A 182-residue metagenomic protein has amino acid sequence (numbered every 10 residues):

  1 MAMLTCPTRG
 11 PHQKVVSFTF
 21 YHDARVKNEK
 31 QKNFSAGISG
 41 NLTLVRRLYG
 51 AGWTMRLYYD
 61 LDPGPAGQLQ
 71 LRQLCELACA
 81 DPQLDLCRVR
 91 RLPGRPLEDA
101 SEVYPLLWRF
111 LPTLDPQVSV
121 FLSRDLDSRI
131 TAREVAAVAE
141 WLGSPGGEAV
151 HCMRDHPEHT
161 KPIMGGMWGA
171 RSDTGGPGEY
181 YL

Functional and structural regions predicted by a protein language model:
M1-P96: N-terminal anchoring/stem segment of glycosyltransferases
H12, N28, E102-Y104, P162: Generic detection of intrinsically disordered/low-complexity segments and helix-coil linkers/edges
T19, L57, G166-W168, L182: Charged, low-complexity surface segments at secondary-structure and domain boundaries
K30-F34, E102, I130: Residue-level preference for long, well-ordered alpha-helices that form the structural scaffold of enzyme catalytic
Q70-Q73, G176-Y180: Exposed alpha-helical structural elements
L86-V89, P105-E179: GT-A fold catalytic core of metal-dependent nucleotide-sugar glycosyltransferases, centered on the diacidic
G94-W108: A short, glycine-/small-residue-rich helix N-cap motif at loop->alpha-helix starts within glycosyltransferase
